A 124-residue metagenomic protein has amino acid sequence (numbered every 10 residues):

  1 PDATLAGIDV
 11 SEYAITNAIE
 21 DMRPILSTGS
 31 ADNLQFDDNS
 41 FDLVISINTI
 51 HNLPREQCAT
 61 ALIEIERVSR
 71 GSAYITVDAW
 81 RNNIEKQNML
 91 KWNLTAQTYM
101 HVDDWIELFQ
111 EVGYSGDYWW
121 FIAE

Functional and structural regions predicted by a protein language model:
P1-Q35, L53-T60, E64, G71-E124: Class I (Rossmann-like) S-adenosyl-L-methionine-dependent methyltransferase catalytic domain, capturing the SAM-binding
F41-D42: Local beta-strand N-terminus motif with an aromatic residue
I45: A conserved beta-strand element that flanks and buttresses the S-adenosyl-L-methionine
N48-N52: Short catalytic micro-motifs in class I SAM-dependent methyltransferases
